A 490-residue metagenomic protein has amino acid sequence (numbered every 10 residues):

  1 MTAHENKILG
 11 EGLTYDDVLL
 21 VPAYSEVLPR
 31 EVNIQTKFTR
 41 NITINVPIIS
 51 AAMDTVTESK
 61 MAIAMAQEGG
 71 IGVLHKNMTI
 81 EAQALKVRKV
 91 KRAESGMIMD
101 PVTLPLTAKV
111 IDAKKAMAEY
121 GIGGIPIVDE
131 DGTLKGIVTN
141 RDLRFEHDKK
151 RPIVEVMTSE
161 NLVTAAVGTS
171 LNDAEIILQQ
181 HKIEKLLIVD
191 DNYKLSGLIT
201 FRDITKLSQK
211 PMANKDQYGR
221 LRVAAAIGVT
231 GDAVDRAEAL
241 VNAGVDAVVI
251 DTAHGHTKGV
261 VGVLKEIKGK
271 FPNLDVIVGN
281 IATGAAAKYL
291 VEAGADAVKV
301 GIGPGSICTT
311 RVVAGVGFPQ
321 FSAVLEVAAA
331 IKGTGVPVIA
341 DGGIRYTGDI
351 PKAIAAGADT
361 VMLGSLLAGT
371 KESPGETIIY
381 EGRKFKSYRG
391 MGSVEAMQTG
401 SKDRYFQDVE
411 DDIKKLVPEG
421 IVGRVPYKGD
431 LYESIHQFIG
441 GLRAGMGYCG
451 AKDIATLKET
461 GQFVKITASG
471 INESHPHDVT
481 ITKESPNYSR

Functional and structural regions predicted by a protein language model:
M1-Y24, L104, A165-A166, D173-I176 (+4 more regions): Alpha/beta catalytic cores of nucleotide-metabolism and tRNA/nucleoside-modifying enzymes
R30, T79-R88, E146-K150, K194-N214 (+5 more regions): Active-site-adjacent beta->alpha loops and helix N-cap segments on the catalytic face of soluble alpha/beta enzymes
R30-I44, A51-M53, A82-Y120, I127-D129 (+5 more regions): Bateman/CBS regulatory modules and CBS-like beta-alpha motifs in cytosolic regions of diverse proteins
T43-I48, G96-P101, E160, D216-A226 (+3 more regions): Short beta-strand/loop segments at the ligand-binding rim of alpha/beta enzyme cores
K60-I63, D235-A243, A282-V300, A340 (+1 more regions): Catalytic cores of alpha/beta
Q67-A82, V245-T257, D296-A314, I344-I378: Glycine-rich phosphate-binding active-site loops on the catalytic face of alpha/beta enzymes
L74-N77, T103-L104, G124-P126, T164-A165 (+6 more regions): Catalytic beta/alpha-barrel core
K76-V90, I127, D131-H147, L178 (+3 more regions): Terminal amphipathic helices with adjacent charged low-complexity linkers/tails
